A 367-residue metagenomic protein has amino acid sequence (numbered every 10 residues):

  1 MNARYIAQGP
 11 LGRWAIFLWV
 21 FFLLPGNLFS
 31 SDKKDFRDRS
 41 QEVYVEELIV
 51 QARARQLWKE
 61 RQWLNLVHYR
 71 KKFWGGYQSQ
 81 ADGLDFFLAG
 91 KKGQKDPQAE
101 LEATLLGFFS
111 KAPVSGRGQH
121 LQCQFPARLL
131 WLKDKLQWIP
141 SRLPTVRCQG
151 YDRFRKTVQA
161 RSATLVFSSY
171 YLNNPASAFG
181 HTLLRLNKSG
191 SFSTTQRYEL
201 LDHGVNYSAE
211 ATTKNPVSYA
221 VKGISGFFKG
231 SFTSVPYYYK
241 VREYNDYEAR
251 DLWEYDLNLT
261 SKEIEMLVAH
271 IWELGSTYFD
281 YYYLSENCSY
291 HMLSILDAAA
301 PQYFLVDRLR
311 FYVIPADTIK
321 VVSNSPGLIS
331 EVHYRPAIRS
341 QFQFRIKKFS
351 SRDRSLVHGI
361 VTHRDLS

Functional and structural regions predicted by a protein language model:
M1-L11: N-terminal secretory signal peptides that target proteins for export/translocation
A15-P25: Bacterial N-terminal signal peptides
S31-V146, Y255, W272-S367: Activation targets extended, charge/polar-rich intrinsically disordered C-terminal tails
A127-N173, A178-L184, A300: Gly/Pro-rich turn-and-neighbor structural signature
Q159-A249: Glycine-rich catalytic cores of cysteine/serine-nucleophile enzymes that process amide/ester linkages in cell-envelope
K188-S193, K262, A298-F304: Secondary-structure boundary elements
V217-S289, A299: N-terminal accessory/precursor segments of enzymes
